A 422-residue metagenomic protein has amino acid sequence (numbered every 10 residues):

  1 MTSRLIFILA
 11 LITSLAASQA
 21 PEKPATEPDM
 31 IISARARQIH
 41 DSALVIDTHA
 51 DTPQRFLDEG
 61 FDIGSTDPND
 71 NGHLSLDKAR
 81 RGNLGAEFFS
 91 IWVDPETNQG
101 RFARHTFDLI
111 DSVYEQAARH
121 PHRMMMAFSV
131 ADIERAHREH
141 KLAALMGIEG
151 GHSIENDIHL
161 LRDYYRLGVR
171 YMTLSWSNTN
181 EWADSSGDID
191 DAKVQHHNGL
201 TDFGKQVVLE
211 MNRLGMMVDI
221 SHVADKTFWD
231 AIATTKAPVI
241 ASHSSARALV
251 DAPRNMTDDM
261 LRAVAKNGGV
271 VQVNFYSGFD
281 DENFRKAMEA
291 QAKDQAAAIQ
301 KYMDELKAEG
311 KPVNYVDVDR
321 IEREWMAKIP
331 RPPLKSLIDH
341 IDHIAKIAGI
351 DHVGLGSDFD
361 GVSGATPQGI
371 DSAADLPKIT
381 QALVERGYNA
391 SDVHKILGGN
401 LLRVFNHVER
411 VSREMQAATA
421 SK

Functional and structural regions predicted by a protein language model:
M1-L5: Positively charged n-region of N-terminal signal peptides that target proteins for export
I6, H159, Q206: Active-site phosphate/pyrophosphate-handling residues
I6-A16: Bacterial N-terminal signal peptides
L9, R37-I39, A233: Residue-level detector of transmembrane insertion/anchoring sites
L15-A17, V45, V239: A composition/secondary-structure signal for short, hydrophobic, low-basic-content segments with alpha-helix propensity
Q19-Q195, D251-K422: N-terminal hydrophobic targeting/anchoring segments and the immediately downstream early-domain regions of hydrolases
R166-R254: Divalent metal-binding pocket/active-site signature
